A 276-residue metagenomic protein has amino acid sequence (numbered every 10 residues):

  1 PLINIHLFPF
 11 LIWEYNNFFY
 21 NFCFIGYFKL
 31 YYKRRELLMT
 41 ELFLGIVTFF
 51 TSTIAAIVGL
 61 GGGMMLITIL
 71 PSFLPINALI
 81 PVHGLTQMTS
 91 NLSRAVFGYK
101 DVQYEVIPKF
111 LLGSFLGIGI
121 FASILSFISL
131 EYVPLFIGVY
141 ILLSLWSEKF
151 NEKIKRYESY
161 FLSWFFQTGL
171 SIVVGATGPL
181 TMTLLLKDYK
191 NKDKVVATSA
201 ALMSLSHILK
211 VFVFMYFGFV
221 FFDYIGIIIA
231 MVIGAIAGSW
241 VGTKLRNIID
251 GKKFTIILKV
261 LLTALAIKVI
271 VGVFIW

Functional and structural regions predicted by a protein language model:
F24-L38: Short, Lys/Arg-enriched N-terminal segments with co-localized hydrophobic residues within the first ~10-30 amino acids
E41, G45-K109, F165-T168, G178-V232: Small-residue-rich hydrophobic segments that form or flank transmembrane alpha-helices in multi-pass membrane proteins
N77-E148: Membrane helix-loop-helix hairpins that form the core translocation module of multi-pass transporters
S90-D101, L145-K153, T183-K187, S239-I248: C-terminal ends of transmembrane helices
G242-L262: Interfacial loop-to-transmembrane junctions
I270-W276: Juxtamembrane boundary at the C-terminal end of a transmembrane helix
